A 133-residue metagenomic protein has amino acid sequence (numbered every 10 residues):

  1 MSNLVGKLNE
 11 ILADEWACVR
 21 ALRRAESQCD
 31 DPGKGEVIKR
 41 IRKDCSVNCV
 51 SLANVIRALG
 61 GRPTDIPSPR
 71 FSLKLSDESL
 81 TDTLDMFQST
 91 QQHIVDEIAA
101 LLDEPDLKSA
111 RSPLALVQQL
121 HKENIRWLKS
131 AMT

Functional and structural regions predicted by a protein language model:
M1-C29, T81-P105, Q119, E123 (+1 more regions): Alpha-helical bundle segments that constitute or directly flank the non-heme di-iron/ferroxidase center
L4, K34-V37, L80, D106-A110: Residue-level recognition of alpha-helical structural elements
R24, D31, F71-L75: A short small-residue
P32-P67, W127-T133: Conserved alpha-helical segments that form or flank metal/cofactor-binding pockets of metalloenzymes
G33, V47, H93, S109 (+1 more regions): Short alpha-helical
V50-D96: Carboxylate-rich helix-loop segments that flank metal/cofactor sites and access channels in metalloenzymes
D65-S72, E97-A115: Long amphipathic alpha-helical coiled-coil segments
